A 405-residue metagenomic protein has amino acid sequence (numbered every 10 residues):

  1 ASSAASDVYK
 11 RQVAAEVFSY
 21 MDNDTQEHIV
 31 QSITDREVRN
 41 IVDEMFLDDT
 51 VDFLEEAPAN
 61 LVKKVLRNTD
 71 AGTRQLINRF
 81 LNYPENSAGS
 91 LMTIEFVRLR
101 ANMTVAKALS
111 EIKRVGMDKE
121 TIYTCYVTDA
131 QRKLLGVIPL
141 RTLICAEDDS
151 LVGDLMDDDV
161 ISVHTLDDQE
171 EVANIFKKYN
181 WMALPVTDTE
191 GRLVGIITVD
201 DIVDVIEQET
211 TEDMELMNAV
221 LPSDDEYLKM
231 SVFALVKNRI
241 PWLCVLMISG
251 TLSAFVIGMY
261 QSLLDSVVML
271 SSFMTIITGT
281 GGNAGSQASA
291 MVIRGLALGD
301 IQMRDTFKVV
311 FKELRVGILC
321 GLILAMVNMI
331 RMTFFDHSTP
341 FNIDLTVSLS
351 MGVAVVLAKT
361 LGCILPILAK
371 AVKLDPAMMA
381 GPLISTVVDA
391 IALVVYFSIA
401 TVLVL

Functional and structural regions predicted by a protein language model:
A1, P58, G285: Short, conserved glycine- and acidic-residue-centered signature motifs in active-site or ligand-binding loops
A1-A5, Y9: Single conserved hydrophobic/aromatic residue that forms the stacking wall/gate of nucleotide- or nucleobase-binding
A4, E111, I175, M291 (+1 more regions): Short alpha-helical scaffold segments that flank and stabilize functional sites
K10-M274: Cytosolic regulatory modules rich in charged/polar residues
T210-T360, I364-P376, A380, I384-V387 (+1 more regions): Alpha-helical transmembrane segments and their membrane-interface boundaries that form or gate the permeation pathway
I391: Active-site His/Glu-centered metal-binding helix of metallohydrolases
